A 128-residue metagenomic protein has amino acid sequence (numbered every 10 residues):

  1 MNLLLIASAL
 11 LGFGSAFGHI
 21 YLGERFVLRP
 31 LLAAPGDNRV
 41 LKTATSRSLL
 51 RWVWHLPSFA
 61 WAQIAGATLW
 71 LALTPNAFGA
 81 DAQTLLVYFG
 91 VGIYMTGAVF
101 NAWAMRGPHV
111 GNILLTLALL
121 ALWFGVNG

Functional and structural regions predicted by a protein language model:
M1-A7, G128: Feature marks short, highly hydrophobic, charge-poor N-terminal signal-anchor/signal peptide-like helices that anchor
L5-R25: N-terminal signal-anchor transmembrane alpha helix
E24-L31, L73-N76, R106-H109: Transmembrane helix-loop junctions in multipass membrane proteins, especially transporters and channels
R25-L49: Cytosolic, membrane-interface loops and tails of multi-pass inner-membrane proteins
A44-W61: A loop-to-helix transmembrane entry motif
F59-A98: Mid-chain, well-packed structural core segment of small domains
W70-A77, L120-G128: Juxtamembrane boundary at the C-terminal end of a transmembrane helix
Y88, M95-I113, L122-G128: Membrane-helix boundary connector in multi-pass membrane proteins
